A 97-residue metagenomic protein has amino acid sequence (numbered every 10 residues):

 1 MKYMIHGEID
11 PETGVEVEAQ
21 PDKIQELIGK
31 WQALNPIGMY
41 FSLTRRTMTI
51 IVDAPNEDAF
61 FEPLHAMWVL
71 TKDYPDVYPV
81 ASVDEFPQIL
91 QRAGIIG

Functional and structural regions predicted by a protein language model:
M1-T47, P55-D58, V80, D84-G97: Short S/T/G/P-rich N-terminal loop/turn motif that feeds into the first structured element of a domain
I50-W68, K72: Mid-chain, well-packed structural core segment of small domains
L70-S82: Conserved short beta-strand edge segments in small beta-sheet-based binding/regulatory domains
